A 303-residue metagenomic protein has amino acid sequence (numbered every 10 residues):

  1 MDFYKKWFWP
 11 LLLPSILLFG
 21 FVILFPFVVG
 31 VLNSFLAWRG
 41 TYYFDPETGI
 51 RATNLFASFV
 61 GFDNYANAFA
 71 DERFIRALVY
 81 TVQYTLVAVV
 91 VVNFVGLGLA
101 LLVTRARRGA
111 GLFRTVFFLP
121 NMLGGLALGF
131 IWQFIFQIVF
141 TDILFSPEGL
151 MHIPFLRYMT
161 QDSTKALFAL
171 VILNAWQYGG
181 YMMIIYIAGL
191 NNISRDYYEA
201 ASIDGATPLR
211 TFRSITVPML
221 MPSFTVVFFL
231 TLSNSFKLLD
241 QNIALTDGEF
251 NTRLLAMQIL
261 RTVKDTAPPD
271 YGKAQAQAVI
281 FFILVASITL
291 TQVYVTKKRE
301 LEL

Functional and structural regions predicted by a protein language model:
F3-L303: A structural signal for multi-pass alpha-helical bundles of membrane permease subunits that mediate small-molecule
